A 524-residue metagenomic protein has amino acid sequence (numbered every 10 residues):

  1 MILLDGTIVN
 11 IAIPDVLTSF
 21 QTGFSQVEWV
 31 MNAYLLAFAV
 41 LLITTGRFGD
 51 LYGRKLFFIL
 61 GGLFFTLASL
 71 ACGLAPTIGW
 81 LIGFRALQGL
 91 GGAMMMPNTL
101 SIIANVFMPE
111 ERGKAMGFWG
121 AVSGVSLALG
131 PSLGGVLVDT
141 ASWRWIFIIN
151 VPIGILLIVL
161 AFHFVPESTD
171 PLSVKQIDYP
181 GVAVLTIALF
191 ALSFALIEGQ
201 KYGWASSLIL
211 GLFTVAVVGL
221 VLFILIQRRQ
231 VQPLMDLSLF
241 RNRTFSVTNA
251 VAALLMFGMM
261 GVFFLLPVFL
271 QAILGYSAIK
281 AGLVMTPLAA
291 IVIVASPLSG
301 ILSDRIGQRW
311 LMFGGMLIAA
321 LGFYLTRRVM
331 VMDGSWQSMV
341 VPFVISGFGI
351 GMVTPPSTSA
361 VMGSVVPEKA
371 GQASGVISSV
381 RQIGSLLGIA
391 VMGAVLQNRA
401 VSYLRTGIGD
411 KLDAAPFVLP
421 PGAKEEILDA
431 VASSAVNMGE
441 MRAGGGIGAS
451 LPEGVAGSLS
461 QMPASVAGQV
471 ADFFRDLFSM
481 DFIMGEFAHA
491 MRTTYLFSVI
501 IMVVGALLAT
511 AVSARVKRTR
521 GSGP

Functional and structural regions predicted by a protein language model:
M1-F38, L42, W80, V122 (+8 more regions): Transmembrane core module of solute transporters
Q26, E111-F118, K369-V376: Cytoplasmic loop-to-transmembrane helix junctions
L42, G46-G181, S207-L208, D304: Helix-loop-helix hairpins in multi-pass membrane proteins, especially solute transporters
S123, L129-P131, M339-M438, T510: Small-residue-rich alpha-helical segments with characteristic i,i+4
V159-Y179, Y202, L225-L234, V331-M332 (+2 more regions): Helix-loop junctions on the cytosolic side of multi-pass membrane transporters, especially the intracellular loop
L222-L225, Q232, T244, S359 (+1 more regions): Transmembrane-helix exit segments and adjacent C-terminal regions of multi-pass membrane proteins
